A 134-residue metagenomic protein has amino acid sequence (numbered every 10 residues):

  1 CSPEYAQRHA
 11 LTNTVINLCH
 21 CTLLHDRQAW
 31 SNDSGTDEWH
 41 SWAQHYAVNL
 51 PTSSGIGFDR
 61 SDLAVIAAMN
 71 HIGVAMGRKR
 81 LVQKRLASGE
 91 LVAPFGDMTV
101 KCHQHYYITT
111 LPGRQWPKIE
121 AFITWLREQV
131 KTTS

Functional and structural regions predicted by a protein language model:
C1-I72, G77-L81, L86-K101, K131-S134: C-terminal regulatory
G96-S134: A late-sequence structural motif
